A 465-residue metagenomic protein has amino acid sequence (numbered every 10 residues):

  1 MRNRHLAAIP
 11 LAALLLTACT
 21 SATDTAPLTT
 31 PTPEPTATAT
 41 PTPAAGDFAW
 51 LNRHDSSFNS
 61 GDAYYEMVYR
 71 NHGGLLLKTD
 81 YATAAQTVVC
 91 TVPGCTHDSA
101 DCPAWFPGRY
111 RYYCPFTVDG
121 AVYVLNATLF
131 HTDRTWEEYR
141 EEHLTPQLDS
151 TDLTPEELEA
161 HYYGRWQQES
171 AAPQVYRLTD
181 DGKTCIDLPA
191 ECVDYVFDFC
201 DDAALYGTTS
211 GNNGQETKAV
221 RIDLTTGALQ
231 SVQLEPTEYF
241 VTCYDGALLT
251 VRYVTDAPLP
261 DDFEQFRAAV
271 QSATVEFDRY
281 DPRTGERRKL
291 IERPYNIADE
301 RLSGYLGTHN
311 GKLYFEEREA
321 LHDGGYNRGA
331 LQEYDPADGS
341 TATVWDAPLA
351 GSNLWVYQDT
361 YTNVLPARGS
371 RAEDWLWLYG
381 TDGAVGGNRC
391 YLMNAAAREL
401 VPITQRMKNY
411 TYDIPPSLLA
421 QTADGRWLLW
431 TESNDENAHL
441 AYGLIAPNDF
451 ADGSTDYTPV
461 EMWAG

Functional and structural regions predicted by a protein language model:
M1-L6, P10: Positively charged n-region of N-terminal signal peptides that target proteins for export
L15-A18: C-terminal motif of bacterial Sec signal peptides marking the signal peptidase cleavage site
T20-A22: Bacterial signal peptide processing site
A26-S56: Post-signal peptide N-terminal segment of mature Sec-exported envelope proteins
A39-W50, G74-S99, D133-A190, N212-L234 (+4 more regions): Surface-exposed loop/turn elements that mediate protein-protein interactions on large endomembrane-trafficking
A49-S60, A100-F116, E191-D202, E235-D245 (+4 more regions): Repeated scaffold domains used in trafficking and secretory/extracellular systems, primarily beta-propellers
D55-H72, R111-R134, D149-Q167, D198 (+5 more regions): Short beta-strand elements that form the blades of beta-propeller/WD-repeat-like and other beta-sheet-rich scaffold
